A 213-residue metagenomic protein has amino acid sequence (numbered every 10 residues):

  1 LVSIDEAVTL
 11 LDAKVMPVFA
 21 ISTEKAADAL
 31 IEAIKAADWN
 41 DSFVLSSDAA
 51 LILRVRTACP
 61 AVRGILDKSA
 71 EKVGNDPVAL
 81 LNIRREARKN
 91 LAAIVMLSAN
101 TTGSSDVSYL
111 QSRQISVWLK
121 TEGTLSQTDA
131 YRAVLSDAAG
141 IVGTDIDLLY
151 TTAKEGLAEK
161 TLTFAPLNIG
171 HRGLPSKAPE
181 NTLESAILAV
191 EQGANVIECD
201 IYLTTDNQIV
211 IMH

Functional and structural regions predicted by a protein language model:
L1-H213: Phosphate-group recognition and catalysis centered on beta-loop-alpha active-site segments
